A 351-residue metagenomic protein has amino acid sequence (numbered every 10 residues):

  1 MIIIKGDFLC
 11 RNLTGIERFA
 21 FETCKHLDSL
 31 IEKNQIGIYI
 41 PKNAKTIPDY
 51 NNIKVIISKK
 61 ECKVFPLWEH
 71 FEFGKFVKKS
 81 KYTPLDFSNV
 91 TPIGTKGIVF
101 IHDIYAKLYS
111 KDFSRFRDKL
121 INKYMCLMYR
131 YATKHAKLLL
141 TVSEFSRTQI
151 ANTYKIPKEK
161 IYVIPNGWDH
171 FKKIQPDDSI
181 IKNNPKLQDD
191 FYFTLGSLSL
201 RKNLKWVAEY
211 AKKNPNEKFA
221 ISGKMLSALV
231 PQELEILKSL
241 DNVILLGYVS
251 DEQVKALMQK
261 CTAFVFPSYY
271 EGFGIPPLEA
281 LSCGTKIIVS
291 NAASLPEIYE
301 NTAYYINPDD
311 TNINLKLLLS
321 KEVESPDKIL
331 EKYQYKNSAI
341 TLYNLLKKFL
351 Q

Functional and structural regions predicted by a protein language model:
M1-Q351: Carbohydrate transferase catalytic cores enriched for Leloir-type hexosyltransferases
